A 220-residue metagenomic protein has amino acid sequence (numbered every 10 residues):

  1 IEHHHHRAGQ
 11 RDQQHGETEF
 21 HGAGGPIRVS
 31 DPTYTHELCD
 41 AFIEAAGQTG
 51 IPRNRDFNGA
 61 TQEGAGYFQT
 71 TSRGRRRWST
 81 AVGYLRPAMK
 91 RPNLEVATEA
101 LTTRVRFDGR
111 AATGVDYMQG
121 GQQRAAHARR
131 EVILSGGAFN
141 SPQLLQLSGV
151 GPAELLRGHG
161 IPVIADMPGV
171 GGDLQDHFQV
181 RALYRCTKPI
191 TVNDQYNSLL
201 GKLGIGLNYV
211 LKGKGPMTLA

Functional and structural regions predicted by a protein language model:
I1-A112, D116-M118, R181-V210: Conserved redox-cofactor binding core of oxidoreductases
A8-G9, Q48-G50, G109, A138-N140 (+2 more regions): Acidic glycine-/aspartate-rich tracts in secreted/extracellular proteins
T98, G136-G137, S148: Glycine-rich, N-terminal phosphate-binding loop of Rossmann-like dinucleotide-binding domains
T103-R104, F139-S141: Glycine-rich nucleotide phosphate-binding loop and flanking beta-alpha elements of Rossmann-like dinucleotide-binding
F107, Q143-L145: Short glycine-/acidic-enriched loop or helix-start segments at secondary-structure transitions that form or flank
G121-F139: Core beta-strand elements of the Rossmann-like FAD/NAD(P) dinucleotide-binding domain in flavoenzyme oxidoreductases
P142, P152-A220: Mid-to-C-terminal "cap/lid" subdomains and adjacent gly/pro-rich loops that border and regulate access to redox
